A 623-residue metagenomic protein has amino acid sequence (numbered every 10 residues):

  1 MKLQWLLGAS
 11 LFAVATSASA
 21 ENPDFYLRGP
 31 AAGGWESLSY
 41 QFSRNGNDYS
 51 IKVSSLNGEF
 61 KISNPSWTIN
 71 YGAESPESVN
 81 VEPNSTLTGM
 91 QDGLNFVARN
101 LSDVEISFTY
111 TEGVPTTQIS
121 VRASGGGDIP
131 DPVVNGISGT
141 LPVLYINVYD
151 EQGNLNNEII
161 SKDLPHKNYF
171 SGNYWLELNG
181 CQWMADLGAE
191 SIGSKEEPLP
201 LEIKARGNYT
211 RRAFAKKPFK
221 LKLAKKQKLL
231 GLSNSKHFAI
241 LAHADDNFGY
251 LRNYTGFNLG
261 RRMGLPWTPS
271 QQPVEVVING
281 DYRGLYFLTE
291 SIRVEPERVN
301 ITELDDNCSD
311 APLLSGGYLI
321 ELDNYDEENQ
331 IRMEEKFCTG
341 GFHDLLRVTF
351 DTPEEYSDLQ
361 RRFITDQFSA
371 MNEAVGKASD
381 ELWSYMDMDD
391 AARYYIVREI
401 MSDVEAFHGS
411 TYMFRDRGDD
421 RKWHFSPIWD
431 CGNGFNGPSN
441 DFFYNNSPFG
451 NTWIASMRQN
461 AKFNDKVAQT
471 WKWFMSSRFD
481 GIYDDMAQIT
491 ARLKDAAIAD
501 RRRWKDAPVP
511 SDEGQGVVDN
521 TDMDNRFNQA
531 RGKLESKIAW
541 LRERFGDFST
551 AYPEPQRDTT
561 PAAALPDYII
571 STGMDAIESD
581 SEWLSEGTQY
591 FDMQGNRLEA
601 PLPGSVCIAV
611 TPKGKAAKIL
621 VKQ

Functional and structural regions predicted by a protein language model:
L3-V14: Sec-dependent N-terminal signal peptides
T16, S571-Q623: C-terminal outer-membrane/trafficking sorting elements
E21-D24, R28, S124-A189, G193 (+1 more regions): N-terminal module-boundary/linker segments of secreted carbohydrate-active enzymes
E21-N57, P65-T88: Aromatic-rich carbohydrate-binding modules that target alpha-glucans
I69-V114, S309: Structured interaction patches on ligand/partner-binding surfaces of diverse proteins
L141-P142, Q152-N154, T210, F214 (+2 more regions): Middle-to-C-terminal accessory/interaction subdomains
L176-A242: Conserved oxyanion/phosphate-binding beta-strand-loop segments in alpha/beta enzyme cores
K222-K228, S235-H237, A242-A244, G264-P269 (+2 more regions): Internal "kinase-insert"/substrate-recognition segments embedded within catalytic cores of ATP-dependent enzymes
